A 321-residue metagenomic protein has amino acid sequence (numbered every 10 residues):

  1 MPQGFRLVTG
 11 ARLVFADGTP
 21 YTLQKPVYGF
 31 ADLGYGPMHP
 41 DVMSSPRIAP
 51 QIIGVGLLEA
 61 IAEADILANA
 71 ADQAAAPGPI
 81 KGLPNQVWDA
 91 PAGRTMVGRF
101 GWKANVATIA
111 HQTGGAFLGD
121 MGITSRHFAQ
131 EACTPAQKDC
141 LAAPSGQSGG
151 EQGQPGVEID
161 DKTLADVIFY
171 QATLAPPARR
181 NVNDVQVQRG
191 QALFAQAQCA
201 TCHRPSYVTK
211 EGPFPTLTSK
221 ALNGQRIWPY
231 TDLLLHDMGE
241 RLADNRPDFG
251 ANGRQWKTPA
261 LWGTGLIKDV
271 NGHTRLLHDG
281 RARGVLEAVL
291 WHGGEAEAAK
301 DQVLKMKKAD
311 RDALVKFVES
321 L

Functional and structural regions predicted by a protein language model:
M1-L321: Periplasmic c-type cytochrome electron-transfer domains
